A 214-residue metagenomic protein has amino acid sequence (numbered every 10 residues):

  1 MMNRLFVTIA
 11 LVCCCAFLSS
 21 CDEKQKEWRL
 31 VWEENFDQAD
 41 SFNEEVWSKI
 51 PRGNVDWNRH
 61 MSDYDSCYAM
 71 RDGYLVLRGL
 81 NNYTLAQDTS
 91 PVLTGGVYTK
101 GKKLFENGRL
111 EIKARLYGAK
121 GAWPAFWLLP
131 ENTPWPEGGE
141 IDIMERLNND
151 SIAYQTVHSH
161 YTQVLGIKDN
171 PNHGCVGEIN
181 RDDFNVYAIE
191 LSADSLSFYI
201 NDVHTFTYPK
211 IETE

Functional and structural regions predicted by a protein language model:
M1-Q25: Bacterial Sec-dependent N-terminal signal peptides
C21-E214: GH16 jelly-roll
